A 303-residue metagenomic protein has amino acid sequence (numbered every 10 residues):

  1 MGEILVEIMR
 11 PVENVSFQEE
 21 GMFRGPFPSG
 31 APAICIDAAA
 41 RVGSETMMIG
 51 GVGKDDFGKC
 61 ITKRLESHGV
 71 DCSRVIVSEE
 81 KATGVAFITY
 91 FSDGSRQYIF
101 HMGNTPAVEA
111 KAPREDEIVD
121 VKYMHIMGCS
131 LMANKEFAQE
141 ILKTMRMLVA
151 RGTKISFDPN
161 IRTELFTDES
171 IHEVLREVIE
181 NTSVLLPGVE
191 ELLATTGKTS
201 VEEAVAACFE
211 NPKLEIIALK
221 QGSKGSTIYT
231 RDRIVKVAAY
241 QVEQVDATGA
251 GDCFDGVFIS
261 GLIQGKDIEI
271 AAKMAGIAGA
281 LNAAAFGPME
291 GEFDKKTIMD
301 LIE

Functional and structural regions predicted by a protein language model:
M1-D71, E243-V245: Glycine-rich phosphate/adenosyl-contacting loop at the front of the ribokinase-like
I4, A31, C129, P159 (+1 more regions): Active-site metal-binding loops of divalent metal-dependent hydrolases
A39, G188, G251: Short, conserved phosphate/pyrophosphate- and ester-handling motifs at nucleotide-, phospho-/glycolipid
E45, K154, V184, E215-I216: Proline-centered loop/turn at the N-terminus of a beta-strand
E45-G128, M299-E303: Conserved N-terminal subdomain of the carbohydrate kinase-like
E117-V119, I179, N211: A short, aliphatic-rich alpha-helical micro-motif
Y123, C129-A207, K224-G225: Conserved beta-alpha-beta core of the PfkB/ribokinase-like small-molecule kinase fold
G197-E303: Conserved phosphate-binding/catalytic region of the ribokinase-like
